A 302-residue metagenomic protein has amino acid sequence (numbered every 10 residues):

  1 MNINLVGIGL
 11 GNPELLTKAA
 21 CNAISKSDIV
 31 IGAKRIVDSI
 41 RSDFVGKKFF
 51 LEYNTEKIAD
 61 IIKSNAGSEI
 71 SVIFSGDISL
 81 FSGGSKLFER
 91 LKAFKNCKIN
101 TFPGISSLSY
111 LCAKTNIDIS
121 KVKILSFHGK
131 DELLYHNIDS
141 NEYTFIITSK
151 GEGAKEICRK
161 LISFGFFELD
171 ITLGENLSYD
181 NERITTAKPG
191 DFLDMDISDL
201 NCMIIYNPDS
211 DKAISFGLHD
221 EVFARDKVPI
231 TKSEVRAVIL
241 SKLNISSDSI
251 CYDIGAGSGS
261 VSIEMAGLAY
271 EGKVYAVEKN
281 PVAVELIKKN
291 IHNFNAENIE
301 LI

Functional and structural regions predicted by a protein language model:
M1-N100, S109, V274, E278 (+3 more regions): Class I S-adenosyl-L-methionine
N2-L5, E69-I70, Y143-V228: A contiguous loop/helix-start segment that scaffolds small-molecule binding in enzyme catalytic cores
I24-D28, V45, N141-E142, L200 (+1 more regions): Short, well-ordered alpha-helix to beta-strand connector turns
S107-S140, S149, G153: Short, glycine-/small-residue-rich phosphate/pyrophosphate-handling segment
K232-S247: Conserved alpha-helix/loop element of class I SAM-dependent methyltransferases that forms part of the SAM/SAH-binding
D248-G257: Conserved class I S-adenosyl-L-methionine
S258-Y270: Conserved SAM-binding loop of SAM-dependent methyltransferases across substrates and taxa, primarily the Class I
V284-E285: Short alpha-helix immediately C-terminal to the canonical SAM-binding loop
